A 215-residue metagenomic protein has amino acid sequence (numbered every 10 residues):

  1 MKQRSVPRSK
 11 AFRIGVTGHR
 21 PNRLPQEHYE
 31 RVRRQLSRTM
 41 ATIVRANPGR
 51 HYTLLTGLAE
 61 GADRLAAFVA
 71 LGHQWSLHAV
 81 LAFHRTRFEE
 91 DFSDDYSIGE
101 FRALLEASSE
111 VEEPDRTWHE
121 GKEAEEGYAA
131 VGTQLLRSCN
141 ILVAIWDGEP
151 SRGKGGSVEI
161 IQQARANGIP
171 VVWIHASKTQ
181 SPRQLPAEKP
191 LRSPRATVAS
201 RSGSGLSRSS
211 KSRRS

Functional and structural regions predicted by a protein language model:
M1, R195-R214: Short Lys/Arg-rich cationic patches that frequently serve as NLS/NoLS or arginine-rich RNA/DNA-binding motifs
K2-P194: Acidic/glycine-enriched connector segments
W75, R214-S215: Long, low-complexity, intrinsically disordered terminal regions
